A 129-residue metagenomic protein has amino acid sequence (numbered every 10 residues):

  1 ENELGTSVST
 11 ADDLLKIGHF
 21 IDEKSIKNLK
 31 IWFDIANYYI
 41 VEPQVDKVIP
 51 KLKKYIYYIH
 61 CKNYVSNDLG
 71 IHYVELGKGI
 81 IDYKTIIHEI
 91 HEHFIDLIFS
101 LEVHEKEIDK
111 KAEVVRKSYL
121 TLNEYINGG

Functional and structural regions predicted by a protein language model:
V8-F33, Y39-G129: Histidine-acidic metal/acid-base catalytic patches
